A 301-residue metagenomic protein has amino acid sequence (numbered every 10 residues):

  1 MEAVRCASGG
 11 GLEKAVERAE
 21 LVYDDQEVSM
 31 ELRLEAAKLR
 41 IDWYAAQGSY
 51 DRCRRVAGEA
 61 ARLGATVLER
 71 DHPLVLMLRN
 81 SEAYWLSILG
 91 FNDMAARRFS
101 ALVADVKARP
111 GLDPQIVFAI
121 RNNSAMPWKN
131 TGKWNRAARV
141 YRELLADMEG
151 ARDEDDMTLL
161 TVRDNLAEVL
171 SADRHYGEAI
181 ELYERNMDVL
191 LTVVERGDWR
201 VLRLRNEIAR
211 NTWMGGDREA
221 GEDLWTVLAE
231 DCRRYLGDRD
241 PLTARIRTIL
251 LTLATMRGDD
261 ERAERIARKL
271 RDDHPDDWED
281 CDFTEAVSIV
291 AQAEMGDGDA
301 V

Functional and structural regions predicted by a protein language model:
M1-V301: Intrinsic-disorder-linked linear interaction elements in eukaryotic regulatory proteins
